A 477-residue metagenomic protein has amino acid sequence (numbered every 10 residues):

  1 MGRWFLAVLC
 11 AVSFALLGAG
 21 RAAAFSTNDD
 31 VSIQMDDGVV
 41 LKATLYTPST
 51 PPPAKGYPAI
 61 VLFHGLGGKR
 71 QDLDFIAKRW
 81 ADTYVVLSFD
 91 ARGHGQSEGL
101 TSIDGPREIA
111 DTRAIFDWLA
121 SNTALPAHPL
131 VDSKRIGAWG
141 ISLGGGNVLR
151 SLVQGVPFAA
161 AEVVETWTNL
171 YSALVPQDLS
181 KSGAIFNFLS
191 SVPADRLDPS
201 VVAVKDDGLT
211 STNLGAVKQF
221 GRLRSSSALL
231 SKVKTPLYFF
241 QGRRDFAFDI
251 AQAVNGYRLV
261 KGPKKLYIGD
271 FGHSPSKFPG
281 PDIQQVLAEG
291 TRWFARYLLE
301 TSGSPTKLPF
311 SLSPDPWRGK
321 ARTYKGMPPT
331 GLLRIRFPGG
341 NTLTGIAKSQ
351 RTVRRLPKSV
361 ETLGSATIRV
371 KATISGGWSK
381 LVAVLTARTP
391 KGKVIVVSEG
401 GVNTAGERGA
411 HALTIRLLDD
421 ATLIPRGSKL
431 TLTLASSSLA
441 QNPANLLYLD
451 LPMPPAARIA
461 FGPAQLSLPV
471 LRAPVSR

Functional and structural regions predicted by a protein language model:
A24-K55: N-terminal cap/lid segment of alpha/beta-hydrolase-fold proteins
F25-S32, T301-R477: Glycine/threonine-rich phosphate-binding loop and adjacent beta-strand/alpha-helix elements that clamp
S49-G56, L100-E108, A114-S142: Gly/Ser-rich "nucleophile elbow"/oxyanion-hole loop immediately N-terminal to the catalytic nucleophile in hydrolases
P52-Y57, L62-E98, F246-D249: Short substrate-entry loop that stabilizes the transition state in hydrolases
I109, S121, H128, W139-I141 (+2 more regions): Accessory cap/linker subdomain of secreted extracellular hydrolases
V233, F239-Q241: Short beta-strand/loop motif that positions the catalytic acidic residue of the alpha/beta-hydrolase fold
T235, D249-R258: Short alpha-helix in the alpha/beta-hydrolase fold that links the catalytic acid
V260-P275: Catalytic histidine neighborhood in serine/cysteine hydrolases with alpha/beta-hydrolase-type architecture
